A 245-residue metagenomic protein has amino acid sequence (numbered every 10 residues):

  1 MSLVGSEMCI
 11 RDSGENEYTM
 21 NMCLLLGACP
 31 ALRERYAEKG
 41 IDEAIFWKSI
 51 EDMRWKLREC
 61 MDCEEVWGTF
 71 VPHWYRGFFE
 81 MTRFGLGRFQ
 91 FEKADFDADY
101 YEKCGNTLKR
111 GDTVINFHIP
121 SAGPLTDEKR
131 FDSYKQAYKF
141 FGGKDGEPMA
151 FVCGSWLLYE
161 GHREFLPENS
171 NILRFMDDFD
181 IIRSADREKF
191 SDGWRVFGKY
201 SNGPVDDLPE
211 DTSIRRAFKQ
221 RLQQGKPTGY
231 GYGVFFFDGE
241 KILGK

Functional and structural regions predicted by a protein language model:
M1-G5, I10: Single conserved hydrophobic/aromatic residue that forms the stacking wall/gate of nucleotide- or nucleobase-binding
C9, C23, C29, C60-C63 (+3 more regions): Generic recognition of cysteine residues
E15-G85: Eukaryotic partner-binding/assembly regions in large regulatory complexes
M53, F89-F91, F151: Generic hydrophobic, helix-prone segments enriched in Leu/Val/Ile
E64, G68-V114: Conserved acyl-donor/pantetheine-binding loop and adjacent beta-alpha core of acyl/acetyltransferases and related
N106-F190: Acyl-donor binding region in acyl/amide transferases
R174-L243: Accessory, usually C-terminal, subdomains that scaffold auxiliary metal cofactors
